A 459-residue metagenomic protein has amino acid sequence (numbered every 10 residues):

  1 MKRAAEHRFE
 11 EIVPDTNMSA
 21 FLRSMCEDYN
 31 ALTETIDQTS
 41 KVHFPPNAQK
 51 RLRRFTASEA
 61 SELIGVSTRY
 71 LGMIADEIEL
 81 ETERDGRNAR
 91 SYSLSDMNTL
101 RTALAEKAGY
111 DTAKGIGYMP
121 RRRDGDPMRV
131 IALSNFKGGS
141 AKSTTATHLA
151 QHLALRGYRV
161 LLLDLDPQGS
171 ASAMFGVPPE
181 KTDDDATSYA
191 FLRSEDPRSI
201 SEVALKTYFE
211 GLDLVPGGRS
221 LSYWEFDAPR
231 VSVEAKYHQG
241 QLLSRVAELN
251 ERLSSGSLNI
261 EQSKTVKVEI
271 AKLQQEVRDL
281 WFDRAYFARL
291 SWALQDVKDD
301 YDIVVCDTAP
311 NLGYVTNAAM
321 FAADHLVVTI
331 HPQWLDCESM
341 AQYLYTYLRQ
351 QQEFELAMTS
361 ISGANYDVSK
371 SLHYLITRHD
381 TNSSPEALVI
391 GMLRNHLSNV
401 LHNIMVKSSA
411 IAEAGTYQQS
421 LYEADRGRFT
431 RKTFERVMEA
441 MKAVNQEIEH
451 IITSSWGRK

Functional and structural regions predicted by a protein language model:
K2-S58, L63, R69-M73, L80-K459: P-loop NTP-binding core
